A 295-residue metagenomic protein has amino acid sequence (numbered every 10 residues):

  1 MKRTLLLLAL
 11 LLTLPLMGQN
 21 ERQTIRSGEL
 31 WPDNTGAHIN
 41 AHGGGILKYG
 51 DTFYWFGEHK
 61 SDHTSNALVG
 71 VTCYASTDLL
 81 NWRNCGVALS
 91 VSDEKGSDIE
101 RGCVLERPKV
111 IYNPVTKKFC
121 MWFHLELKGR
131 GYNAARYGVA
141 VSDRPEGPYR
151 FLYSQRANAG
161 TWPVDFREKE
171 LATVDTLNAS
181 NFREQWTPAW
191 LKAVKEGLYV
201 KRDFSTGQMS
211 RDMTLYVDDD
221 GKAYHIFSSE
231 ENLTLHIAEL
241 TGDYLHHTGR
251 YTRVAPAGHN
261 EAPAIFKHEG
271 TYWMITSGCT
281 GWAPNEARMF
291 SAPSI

Functional and structural regions predicted by a protein language model:
T4-L14: Sec-dependent N-terminal signal peptides
G18-I295: Carbohydrate-active catalytic/glycan-binding domains of CAZyme proteins, especially the secreted or lumenal ectodomains
